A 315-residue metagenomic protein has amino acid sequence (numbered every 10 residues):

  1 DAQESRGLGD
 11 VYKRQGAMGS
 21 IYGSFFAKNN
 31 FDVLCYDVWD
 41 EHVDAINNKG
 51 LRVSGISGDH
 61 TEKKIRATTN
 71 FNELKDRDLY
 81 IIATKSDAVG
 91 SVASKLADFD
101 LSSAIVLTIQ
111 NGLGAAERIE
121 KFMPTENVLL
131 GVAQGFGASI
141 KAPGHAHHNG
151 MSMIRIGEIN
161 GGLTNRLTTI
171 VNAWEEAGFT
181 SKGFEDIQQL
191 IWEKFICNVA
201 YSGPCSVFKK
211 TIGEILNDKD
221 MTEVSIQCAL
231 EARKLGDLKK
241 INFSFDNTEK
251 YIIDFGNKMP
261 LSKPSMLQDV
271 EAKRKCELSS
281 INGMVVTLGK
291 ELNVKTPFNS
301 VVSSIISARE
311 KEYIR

Functional and structural regions predicted by a protein language model:
D1-Y12: Single conserved hydrophobic/aromatic residue that forms the stacking wall/gate of nucleotide- or nucleobase-binding
D10-D59: NAD(P)+-binding Rossmann beta1-loop-alpha1 motif at the extreme N-terminus of oxidoreductases
S24, K28, S94-D98, K121 (+3 more regions): Short, well-ordered alpha-helices that flank and scaffold nucleotide-derived cofactor binding pockets
Y36, H60-H145: Rossmann-like NAD(P)(H) cofactor-binding subdomain of soluble oxidoreductases
E41, D87-A88, L113-G114, G162 (+1 more regions): Short alpha-helical
F99, F122-N127, A142-F245: Internal alpha-helical scaffold of NAD(P)-dependent oxidoreductase catalytic cores
E176, V224-R315: NAD(P)-dependent Rossmann-like dehydrogenase/reductase catalytic/cofactor-binding core
